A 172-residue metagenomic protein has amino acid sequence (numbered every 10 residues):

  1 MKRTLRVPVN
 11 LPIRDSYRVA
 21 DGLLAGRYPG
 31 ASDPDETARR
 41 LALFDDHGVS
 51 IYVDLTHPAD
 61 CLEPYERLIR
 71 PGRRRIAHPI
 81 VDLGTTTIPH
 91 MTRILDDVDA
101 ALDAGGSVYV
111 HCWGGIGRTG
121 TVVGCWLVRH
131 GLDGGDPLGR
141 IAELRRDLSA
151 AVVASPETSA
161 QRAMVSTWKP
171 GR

Functional and structural regions predicted by a protein language model:
M1-Y109, G114, T121-R172: Cys-dependent protein tyrosine phosphatase-like superfamily
